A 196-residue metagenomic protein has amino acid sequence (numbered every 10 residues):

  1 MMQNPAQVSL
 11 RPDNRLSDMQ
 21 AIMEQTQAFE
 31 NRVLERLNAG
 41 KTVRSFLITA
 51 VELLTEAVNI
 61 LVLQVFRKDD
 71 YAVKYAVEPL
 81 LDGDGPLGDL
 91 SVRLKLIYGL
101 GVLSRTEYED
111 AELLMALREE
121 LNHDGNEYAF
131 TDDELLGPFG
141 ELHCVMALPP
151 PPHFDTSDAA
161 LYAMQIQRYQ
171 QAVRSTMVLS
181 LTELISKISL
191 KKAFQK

Functional and structural regions predicted by a protein language model:
M2-K196: Amphipathic alpha-helical interface elements
